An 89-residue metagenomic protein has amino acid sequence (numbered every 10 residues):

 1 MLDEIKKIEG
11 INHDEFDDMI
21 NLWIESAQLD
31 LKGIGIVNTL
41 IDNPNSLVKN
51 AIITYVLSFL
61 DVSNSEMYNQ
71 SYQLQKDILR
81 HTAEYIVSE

Functional and structural regions predicted by a protein language model:
M1-N50, R80-E89: Conserved short "hinge" loops at termini or chain/domain junctions
N12-E15, L60-N64: Short coil/turn residues that cap or connect secondary-structure elements
N50-V62: Short, hydrophobic/amphipathic alpha-helical patches that form generic packing surfaces within helical domains
V62-E89: Protruding loop/beta-arch "assembly-hinge" segments enriched in small, turn-prone residues
